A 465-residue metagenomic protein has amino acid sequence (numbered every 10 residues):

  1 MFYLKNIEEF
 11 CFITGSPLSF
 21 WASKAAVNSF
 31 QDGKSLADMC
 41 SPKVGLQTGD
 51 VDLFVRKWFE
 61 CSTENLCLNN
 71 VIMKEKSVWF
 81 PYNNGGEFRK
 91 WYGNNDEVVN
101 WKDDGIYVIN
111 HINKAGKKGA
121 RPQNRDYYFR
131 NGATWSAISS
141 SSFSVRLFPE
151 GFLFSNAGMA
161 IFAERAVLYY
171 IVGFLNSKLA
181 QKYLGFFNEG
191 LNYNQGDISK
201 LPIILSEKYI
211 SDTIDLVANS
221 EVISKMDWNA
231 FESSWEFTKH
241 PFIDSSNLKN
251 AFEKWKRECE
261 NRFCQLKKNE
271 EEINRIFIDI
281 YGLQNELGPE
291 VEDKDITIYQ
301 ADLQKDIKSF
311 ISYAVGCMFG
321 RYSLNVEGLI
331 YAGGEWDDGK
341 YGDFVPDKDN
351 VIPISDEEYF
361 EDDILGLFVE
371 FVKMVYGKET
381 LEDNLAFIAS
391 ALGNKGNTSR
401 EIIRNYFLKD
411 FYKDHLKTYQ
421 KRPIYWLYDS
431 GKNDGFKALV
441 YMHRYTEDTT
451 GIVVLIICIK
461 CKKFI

Functional and structural regions predicted by a protein language model:
M1-K117, R121-G132, S140, I214-D362: Polynucleotide-recognition surfaces of large bacterial nucleic-acid defense/processing enzymes
V78, R130, N156, A166 (+6 more regions): Short, well-structured alpha-helical interface segments that form or flank functional binding sites
G85, A163, I203: Active-site donor-binding loop signature of nucleotide-sugar glycosyltransferases
S136-K200, K208, D212-I223: Basic, amphipathic alpha-helical recognition segments used for DNA target recognition
I171, L201-M226, F252, L416 (+1 more regions): Amphipathic alpha-helical segments
S177, S234-W235, S246, K409 (+1 more regions): Serine-centered coil/turn micro-motif
Q265, R275-I278, G282, E286-I465: Terminal accessory regions of large proteins
